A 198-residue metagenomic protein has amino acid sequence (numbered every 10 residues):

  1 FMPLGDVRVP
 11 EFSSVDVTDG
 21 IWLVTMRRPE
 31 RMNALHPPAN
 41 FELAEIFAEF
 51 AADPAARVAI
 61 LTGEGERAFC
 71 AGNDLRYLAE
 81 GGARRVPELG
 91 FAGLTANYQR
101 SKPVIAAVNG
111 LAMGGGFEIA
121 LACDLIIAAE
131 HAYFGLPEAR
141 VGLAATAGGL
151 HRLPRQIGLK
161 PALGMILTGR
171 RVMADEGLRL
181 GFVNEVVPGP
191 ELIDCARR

Functional and structural regions predicted by a protein language model:
F1-E66: Conserved CoA-thioester-binding segment of acyl-CoA-metabolizing enzymes
D16-T18, F41, E45-A52, E80 (+3 more regions): Replace "anionic and nucleotidyl ligands
V24, L61, D74, I119-L121 (+1 more regions): Hydrophobic/aromatic residues within transmembrane alpha-helices of multi-pass small-molecule transporters
F41-A48, A52, L75-N109, M113 (+2 more regions): An acidic, glycine-rich surface segment that forms the CoA-thioester-binding/catalytic face of crotonase-fold enzymes
G65-R67, G110-L111: Short glycine-rich anion-binding loops that position phosphate/pyrophosphate groups of nucleotides and phosphorylated
E66-L75: Amphipathic alpha-helical interaction surfaces in cytosolic regulatory modules
Y98-R198: Crotonase-fold acyl-CoA enzyme core
